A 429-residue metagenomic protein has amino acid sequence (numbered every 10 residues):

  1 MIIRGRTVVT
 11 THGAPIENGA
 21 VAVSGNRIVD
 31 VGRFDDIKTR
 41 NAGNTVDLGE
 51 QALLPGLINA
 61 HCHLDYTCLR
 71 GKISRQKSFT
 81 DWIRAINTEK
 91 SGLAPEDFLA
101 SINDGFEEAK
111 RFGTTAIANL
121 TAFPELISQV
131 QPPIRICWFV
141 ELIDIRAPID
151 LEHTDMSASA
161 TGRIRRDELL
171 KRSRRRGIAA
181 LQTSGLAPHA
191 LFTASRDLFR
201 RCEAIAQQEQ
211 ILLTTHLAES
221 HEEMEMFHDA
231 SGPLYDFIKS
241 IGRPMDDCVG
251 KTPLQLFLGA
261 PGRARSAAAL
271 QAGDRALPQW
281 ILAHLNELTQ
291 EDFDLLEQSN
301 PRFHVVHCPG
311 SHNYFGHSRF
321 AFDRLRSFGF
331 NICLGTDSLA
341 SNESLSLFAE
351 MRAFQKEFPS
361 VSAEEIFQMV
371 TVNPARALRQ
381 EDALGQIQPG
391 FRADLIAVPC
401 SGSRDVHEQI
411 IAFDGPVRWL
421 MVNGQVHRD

Functional and structural regions predicted by a protein language model:
M1-R4, K38-D81, N103, E107 (+1 more regions): Replace "His-x-His-based motif
M1-R40, Q51, Q425: N-terminal metal-binding scaffold of metallo-dependent hydrolase/deaminase domains
L53, R70-P133, S157-A179: Alpha-helical scaffold segments that flank or form the walls of functional sites
G56-A60, I117-A118, I136-V140, S184-P188 (+4 more regions): Hydrophobic faces of well-ordered beta-strands that scaffold small-molecule active sites in alpha/beta enzyme cores
C68-A100, V140, I145-A147, E152-D155 (+2 more regions): Active-site gating loops and adjacent loop-to-helix segments of metal-dependent hydrolytic enzymes
A187-E203, H284-E287, N313-G316: Active-site glycine- and acidic-residue-rich loops that bind and position anionic ligands or nucleotide-like cofactors
R263-R275, S318-R404: His/Asp/Glu-enriched, well-ordered alpha-helical/loop segment that forms or immediately abuts the divalent-metal
R376, R392-D429: C-terminal cap of metal-dependent C-N hydrolases
